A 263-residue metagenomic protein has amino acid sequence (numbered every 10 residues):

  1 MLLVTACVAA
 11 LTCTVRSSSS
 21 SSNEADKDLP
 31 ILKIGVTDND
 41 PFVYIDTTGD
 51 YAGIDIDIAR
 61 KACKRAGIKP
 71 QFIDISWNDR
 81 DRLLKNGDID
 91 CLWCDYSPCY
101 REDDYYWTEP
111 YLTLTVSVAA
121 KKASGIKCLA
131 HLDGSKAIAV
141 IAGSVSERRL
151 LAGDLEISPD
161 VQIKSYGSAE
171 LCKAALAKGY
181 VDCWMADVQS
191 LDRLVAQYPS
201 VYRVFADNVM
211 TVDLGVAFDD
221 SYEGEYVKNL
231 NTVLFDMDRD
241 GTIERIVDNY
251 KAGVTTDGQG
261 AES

Functional and structural regions predicted by a protein language model:
M1-Q71, T242-S263: N-terminal hydrophobic or amphipathic helices and topogenic motifs
A9-V15, Q71-F72, V145-Y166, P199 (+2 more regions): Ligand-binding clefts/hinges and TM-proximal coupling segments of bilobed small-molecule sensing domains
K33, T37-P41, Y51-K64, A120-E170 (+2 more regions): Bilobed "Venus flytrap"/periplasmic-binding protein-like clamshell domains and structurally analogous long
T37-D38, T113-A120, V188, D192-F235 (+1 more regions): Periplasmic-binding protein-like
P41-D46, R101, R148, E225: Short, solvent-exposed loop/turn elements at domain surfaces
G53-R65, A123-I126, A130-K136, V140-V145 (+1 more regions): Extended ligand-binding regions for polar small-molecule ligands
I56, R60, K64, K69-L132 (+1 more regions): Acidic, polar ligand-binding/catalytic clefts
D79-R82, C94-D104, R149-A152, A175-T211: A ligand-binding cleft/hinge motif common to bilobed small-molecule-binding domains
